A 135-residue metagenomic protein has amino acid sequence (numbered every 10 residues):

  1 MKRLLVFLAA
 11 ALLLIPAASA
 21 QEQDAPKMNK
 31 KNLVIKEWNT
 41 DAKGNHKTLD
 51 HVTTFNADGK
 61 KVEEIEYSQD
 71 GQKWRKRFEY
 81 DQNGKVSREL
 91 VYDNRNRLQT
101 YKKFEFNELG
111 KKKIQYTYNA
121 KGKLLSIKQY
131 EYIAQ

Functional and structural regions predicted by a protein language model:
M1-L4, Q21: Positively charged n-region of N-terminal signal peptides that target proteins for export
F7-P16: Bacterial N-terminal signal peptides
Q21-Q135: Buried hydrophobic residues that stabilize the cores of well-folded domains
